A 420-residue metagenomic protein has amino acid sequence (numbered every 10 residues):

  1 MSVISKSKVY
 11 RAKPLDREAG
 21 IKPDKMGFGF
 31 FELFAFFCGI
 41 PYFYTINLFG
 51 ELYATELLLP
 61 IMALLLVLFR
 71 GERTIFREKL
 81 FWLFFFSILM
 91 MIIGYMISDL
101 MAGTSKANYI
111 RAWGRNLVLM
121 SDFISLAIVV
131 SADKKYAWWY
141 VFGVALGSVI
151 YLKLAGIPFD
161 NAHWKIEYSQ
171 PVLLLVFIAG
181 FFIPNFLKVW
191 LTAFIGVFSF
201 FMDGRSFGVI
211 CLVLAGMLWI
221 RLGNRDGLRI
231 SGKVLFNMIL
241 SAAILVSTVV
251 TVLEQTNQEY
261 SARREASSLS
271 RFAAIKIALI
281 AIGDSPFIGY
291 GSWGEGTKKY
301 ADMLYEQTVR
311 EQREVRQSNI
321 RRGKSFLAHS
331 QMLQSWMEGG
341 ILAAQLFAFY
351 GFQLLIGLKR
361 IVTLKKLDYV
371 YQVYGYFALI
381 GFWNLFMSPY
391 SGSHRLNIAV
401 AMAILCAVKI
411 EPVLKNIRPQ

Functional and structural regions predicted by a protein language model:
M1-I93, I183-F186, G232-L235, I410-Q420: Transmembrane signal-anchor hairpin modules in multi-pass inner-membrane enzymes, especially those that act on
D24-K25, M337-G381: Hydrophobic transmembrane alpha-helices and their immediate junctions
A54-A63, K79-M96, A102-I128, V141-L146 (+1 more regions): Aromatic-anchored transmembrane helix interface
R70-W82, F181-W190, G227-V234, L355-G375: Membrane-interface helix-loop-helix junctions at transmembrane boundaries of multi-pass membrane enzymes, predominantly
V118-F159, H163-G223, T248: Alpha-helical transmembrane segments of multi-pass inner-membrane proteins
V197-M202, W219-E265, L279-G283: A membrane-periplasm/extracellular boundary helix in multi-pass inner-membrane enzymes that assemble envelope glycans
E265-L269, A273, Y290-G339: Long extracytoplasmic/lumenal interhelical loops at the membrane interface of multi-pass membrane proteins
Y350-Q353, V373-Q420: Transmembrane alpha-helices of multi-pass inner-membrane enzymes
